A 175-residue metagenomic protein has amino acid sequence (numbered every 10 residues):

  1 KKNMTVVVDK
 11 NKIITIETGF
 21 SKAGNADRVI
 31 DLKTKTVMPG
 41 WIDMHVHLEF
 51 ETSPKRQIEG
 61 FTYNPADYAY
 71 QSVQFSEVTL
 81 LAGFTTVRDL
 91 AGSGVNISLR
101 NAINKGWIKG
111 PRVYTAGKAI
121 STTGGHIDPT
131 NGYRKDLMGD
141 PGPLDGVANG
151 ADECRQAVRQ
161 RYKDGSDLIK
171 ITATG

Functional and structural regions predicted by a protein language model:
K1-K2, A69, A148: Short, solvent-exposed loop/helix junctions and linker helices that flank or host conserved functional motifs
K1-M38: Histidine-rich, glycine-flanked metal-binding segment
V6, N11, T34, I42-H45 (+4 more regions): Divalent metal-coordination and catalytic microenvironments
E17, L32, A82, L90-A91 (+2 more regions): Active-site-proximal beta-strand/loop segments in catalytic clefts of secreted hydrolases
E17-T18, V29, V73-E77, R100-N101 (+1 more regions): A generic local structural motif
A23, N104-K109: Short, structurally constrained coil/turn elements that cap an alpha-helix or connect an alpha-helix to the following
K35-K105, T123-I127: Metal-associated gating/positioning segment near the N- to mid-region
W107-G175: Metal-coordinating catalytic core of metallo-dependent amide/deamination hydrolases
